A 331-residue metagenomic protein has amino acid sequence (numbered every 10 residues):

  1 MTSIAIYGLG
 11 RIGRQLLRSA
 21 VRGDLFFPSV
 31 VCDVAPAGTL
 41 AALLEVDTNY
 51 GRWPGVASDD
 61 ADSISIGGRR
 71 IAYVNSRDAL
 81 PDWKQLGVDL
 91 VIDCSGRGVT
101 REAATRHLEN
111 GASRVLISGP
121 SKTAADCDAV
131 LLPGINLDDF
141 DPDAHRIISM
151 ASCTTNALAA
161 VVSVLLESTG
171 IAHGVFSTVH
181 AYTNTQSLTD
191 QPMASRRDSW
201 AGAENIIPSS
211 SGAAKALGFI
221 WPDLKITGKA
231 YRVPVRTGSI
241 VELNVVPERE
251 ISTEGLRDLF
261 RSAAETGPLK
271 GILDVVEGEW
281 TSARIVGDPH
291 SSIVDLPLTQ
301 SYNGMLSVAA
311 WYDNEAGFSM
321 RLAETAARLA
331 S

Functional and structural regions predicted by a protein language model:
M1-S199, E324: N-terminal Rossmann-like NAD(P) cofactor-binding subdomain of oxidoreductases, focused on the glycine-rich
Y7, R11, G38, L86 (+10 more regions): Conserved active-site and cofactor/substrate-binding residues in soluble primary-metabolism enzymes
S19, G23, V34, D47 (+10 more regions): Change "in soluble alpha/beta enzymes" to "in soluble alpha/beta proteins
F140-P142, D198, P234-S239, Q300-N303: Short, flexible turn/loop "capping" segments at secondary-structure junctions
Q186-K215, F219-W221: NAD(P)-dependent short-chain dehydrogenase/reductase
M193-N205, K225, V235-V246: Glycine-rich phosphate/diphosphate-binding loops and the adjacent beta-loop-alpha structural elements that coordinate
P222-R232: A structural supersecondary motif
G228, I240, N244-S331: C-terminal active-site/capping subdomain that shapes the small-molecule cofactor and substrate pocket of enzyme
